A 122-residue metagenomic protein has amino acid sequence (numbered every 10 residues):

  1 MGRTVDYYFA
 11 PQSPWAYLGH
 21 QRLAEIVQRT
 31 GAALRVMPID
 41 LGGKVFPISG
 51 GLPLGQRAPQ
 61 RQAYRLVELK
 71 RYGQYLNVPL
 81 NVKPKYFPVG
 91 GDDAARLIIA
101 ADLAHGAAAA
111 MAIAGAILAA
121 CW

Functional and structural regions predicted by a protein language model:
M1-D6: Extreme N-terminal starter segment of soluble prokaryotic enzymes
P11, G19-C121: Structural alpha/beta surface segment adjacent to cysteine/selenocysteine redox centers across thiol/disulfide enzymes
P14: Active-site glycine- and acidic-residue-rich loops that bind and position anionic ligands or nucleotide-like cofactors
